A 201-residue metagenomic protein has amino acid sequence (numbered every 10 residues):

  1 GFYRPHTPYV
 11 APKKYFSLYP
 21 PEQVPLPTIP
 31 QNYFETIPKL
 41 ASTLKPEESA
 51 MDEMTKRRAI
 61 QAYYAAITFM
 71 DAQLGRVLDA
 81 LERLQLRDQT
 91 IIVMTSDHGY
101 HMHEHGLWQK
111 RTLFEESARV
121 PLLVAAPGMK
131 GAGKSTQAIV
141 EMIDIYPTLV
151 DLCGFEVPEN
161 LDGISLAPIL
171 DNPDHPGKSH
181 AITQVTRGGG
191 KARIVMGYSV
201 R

Functional and structural regions predicted by a protein language model:
G1-I139, L152-N160: Active-site-proximal cap/lid insertion segments
H98-E104, I143-Y146, D151-R201: C-terminal cap/loop subdomain of S1 sulfatases and analogous C-terminal strand-loop tails that border
